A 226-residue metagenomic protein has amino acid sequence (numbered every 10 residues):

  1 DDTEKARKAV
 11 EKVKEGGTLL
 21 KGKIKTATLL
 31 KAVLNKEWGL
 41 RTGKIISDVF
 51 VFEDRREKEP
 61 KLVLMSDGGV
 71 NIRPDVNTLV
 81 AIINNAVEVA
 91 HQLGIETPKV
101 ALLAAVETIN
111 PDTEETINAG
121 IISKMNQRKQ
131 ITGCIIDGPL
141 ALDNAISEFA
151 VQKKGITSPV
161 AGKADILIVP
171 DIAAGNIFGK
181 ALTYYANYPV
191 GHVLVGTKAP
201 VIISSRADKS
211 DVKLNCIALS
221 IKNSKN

Functional and structural regions predicted by a protein language model:
D1-V160, A164-N226: Anion-binding alpha/beta catalytic cores of soluble intermediary-metabolism enzymes, centered on
